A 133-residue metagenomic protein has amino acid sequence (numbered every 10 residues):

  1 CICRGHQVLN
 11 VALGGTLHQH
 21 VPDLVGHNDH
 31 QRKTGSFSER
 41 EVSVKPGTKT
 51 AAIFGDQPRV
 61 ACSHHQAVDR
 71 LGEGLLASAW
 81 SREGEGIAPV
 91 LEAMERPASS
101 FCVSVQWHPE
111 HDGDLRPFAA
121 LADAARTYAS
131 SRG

Functional and structural regions predicted by a protein language model:
C1-T16, H108: Catalytic nucleophile loop
Q19: Class I SAM-dependent methyltransferase SAM-binding "motif I" and its flanking Rossmann-like core
P22-G133: Amide-donor transfer/coupling interface in amidating biosynthetic enzymes
